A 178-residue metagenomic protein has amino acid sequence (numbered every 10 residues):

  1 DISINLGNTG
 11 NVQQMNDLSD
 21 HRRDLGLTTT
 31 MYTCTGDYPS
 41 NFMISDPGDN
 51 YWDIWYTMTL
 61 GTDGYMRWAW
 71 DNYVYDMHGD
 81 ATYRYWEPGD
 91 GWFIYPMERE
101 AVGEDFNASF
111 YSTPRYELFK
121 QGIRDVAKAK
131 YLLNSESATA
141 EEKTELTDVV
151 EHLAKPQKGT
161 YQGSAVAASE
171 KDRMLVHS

Functional and structural regions predicted by a protein language model:
D1-M77: Catalytic-core regions of glycoside hydrolase
T62, M77-S178: Catalytic domains of carbohydrate-active enzymes that cleave complex glycans
